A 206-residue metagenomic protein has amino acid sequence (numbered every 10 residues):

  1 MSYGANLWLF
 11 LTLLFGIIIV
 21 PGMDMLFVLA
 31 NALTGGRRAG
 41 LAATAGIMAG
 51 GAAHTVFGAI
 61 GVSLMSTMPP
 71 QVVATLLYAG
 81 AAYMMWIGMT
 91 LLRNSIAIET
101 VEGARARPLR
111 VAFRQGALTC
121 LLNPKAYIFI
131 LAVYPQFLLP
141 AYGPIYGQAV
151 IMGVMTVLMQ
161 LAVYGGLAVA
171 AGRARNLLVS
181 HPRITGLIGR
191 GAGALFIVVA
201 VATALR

Functional and structural regions predicted by a protein language model:
S2-A74, A132-V157, A168-A171, R175: Juxtamembrane transmembrane-helix termini in multi-pass membrane transport proteins
Y3-L7, L109-F113, A126, Y146-V150 (+1 more regions): Primarily residues marking transmembrane-helix entry/exit sites
G22, G36, N123-P124, H181: Short loop-to-helix capping motifs
F57-A59, L122-L131, L195-R206: Hydrophobic alpha-helical transmembrane segments in multi-pass integral membrane proteins
M68-A97, Q160-V163, L167, R175-R206: Selective transmembrane alpha-helices of multi-pass membrane proteins
R93-L109: Flexible cytoplasmic inter-helical loops of multi-pass small-molecule transporters
P108-L118, N123, Y134: Anionic-ligand binding region
